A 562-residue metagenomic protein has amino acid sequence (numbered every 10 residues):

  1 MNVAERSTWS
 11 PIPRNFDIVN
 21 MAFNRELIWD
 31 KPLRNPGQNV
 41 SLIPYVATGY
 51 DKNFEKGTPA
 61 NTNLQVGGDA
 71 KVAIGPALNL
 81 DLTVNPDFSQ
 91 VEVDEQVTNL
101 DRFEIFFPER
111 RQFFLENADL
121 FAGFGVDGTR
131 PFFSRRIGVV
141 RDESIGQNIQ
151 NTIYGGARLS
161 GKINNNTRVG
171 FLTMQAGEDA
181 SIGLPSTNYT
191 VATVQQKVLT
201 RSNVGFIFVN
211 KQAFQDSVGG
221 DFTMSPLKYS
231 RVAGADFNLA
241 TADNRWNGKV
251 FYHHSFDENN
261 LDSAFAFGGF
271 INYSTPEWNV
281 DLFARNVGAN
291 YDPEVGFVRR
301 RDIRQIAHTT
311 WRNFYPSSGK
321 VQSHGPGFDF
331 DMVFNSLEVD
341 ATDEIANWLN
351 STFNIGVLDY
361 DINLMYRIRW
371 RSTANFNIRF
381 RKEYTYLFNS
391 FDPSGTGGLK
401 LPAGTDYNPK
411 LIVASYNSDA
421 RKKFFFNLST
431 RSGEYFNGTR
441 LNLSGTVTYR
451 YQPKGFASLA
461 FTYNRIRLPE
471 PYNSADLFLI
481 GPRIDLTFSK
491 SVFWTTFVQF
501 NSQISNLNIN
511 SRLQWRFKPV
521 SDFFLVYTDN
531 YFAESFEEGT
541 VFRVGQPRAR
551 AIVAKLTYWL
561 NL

Functional and structural regions predicted by a protein language model:
M1-R25, L33, Q38, L42-K52 (+3 more regions): Outer-membrane beta-barrel channel domains
E55-K56, R467: Membrane-interacting alpha-helical segments
T152, D243-L562: Exposed, low-structure sequence patches enriched in small/polar residues
